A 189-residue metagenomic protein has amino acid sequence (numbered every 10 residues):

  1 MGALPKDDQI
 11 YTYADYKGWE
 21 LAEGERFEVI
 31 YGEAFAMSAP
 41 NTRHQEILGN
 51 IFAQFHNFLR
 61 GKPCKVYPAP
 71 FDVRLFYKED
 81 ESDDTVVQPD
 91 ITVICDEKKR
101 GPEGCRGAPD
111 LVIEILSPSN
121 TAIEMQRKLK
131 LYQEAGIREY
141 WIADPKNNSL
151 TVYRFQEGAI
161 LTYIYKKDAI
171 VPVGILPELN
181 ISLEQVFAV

Functional and structural regions predicted by a protein language model:
M1-V189: Gly/Pro/Ser/Thr-rich low-complexity, intrinsically disordered segments predominantly at protein N-termini
